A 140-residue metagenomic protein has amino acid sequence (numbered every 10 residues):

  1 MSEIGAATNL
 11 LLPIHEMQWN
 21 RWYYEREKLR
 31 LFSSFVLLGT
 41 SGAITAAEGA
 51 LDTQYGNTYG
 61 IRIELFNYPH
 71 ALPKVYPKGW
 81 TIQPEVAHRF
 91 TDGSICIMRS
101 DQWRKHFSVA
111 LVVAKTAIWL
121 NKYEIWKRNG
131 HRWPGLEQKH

Functional and structural regions predicted by a protein language model:
M1-G60, P69-H140: UBC/E2-like fold recognition across ubiquitin and ubiquitin-like conjugation systems, capturing catalytically active
